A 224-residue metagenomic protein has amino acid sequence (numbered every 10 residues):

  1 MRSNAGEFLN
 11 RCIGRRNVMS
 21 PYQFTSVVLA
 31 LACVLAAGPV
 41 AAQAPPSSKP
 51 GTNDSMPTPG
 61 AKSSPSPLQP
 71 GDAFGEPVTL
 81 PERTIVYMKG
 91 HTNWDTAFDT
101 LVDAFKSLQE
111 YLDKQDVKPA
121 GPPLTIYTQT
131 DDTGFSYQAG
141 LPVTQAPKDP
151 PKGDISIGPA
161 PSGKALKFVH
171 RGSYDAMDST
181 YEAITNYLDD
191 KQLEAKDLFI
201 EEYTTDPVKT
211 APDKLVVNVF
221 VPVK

Functional and structural regions predicted by a protein language model:
S3-V28: Bacterial N-terminal signal peptides that target proteins for export
S20-S26, G38-K224: A solvent-exposed interaction/effector surface
V28-A36: Bacterial N-terminal signal peptides
